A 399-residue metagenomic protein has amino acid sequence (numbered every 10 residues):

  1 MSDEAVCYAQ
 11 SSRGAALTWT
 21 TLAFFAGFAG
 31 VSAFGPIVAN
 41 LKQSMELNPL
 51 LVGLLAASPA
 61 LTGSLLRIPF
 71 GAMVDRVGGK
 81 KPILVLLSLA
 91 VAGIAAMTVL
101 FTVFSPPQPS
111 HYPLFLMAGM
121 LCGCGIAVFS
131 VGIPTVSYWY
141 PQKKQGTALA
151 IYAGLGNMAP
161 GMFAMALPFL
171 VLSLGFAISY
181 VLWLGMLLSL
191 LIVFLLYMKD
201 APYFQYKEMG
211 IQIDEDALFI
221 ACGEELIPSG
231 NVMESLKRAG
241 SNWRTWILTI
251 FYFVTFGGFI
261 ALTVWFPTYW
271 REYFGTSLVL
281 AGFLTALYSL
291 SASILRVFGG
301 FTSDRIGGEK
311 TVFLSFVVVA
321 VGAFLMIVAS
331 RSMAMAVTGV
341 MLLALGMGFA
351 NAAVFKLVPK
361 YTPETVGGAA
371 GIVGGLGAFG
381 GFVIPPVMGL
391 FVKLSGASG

Functional and structural regions predicted by a protein language model:
S2-S11, Q205-I247: Juxtamembrane intracellular "pre-TM" segments in multi-pass secondary transporters
F34-A39, G240-I294: Extracytoplasmic gate region of multi-pass secondary transporters
A57-A72, A286-G299: Central cavity-lining transmembrane alpha-helices of secondary-active solute carriers, predominantly the Major
S88-Q108, V318-R331: C-terminal ends and interior cores of transmembrane alpha-helices in multi-pass membrane transporters/permeases
A118-L155: Cytoplasmic helix-loop-helix junction between adjacent transmembrane helices in 12-TM secondary transporters
Y152-F204: Helix-loop-helix hairpin linking two adjacent transmembrane segments in secondary transporters
S303-V354: C-terminal transmembrane helical hairpin of 12-TM major facilitator-type secondary transporters
